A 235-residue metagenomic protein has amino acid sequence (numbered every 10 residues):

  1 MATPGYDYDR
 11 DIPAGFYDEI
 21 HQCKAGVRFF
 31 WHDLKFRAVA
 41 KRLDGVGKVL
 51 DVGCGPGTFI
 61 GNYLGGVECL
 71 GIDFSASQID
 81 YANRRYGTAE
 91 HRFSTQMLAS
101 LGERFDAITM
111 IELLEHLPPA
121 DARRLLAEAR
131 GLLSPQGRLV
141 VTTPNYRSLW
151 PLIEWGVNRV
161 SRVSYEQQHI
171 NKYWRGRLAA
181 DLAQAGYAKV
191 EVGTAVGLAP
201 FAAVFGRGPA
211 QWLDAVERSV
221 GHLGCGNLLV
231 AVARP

Functional and structural regions predicted by a protein language model:
M1-E103, A107-I111, A120-L126, A195-G197 (+2 more regions): Conserved N-terminal segment of class I S-adenosyl-L-methionine
F29, E154-N158, A180, V190-P235: A C-terminal cap/extension of S-adenosyl-L-methionine-dependent methyltransferases that defines the acceptor-substrate
T58-G61, S148-P151, A199-A202: Short catalytic/ligand-binding loop motif for oxyanion handling, primarily in non-cytosolic enzymes, centered on
C69, K189-V190: Hydrophobic anchor at the start of a short beta-strand that flanks the dinucleotide cofactor-binding loop
E115-L117: A short His-aromatic
R123-P135: A short glycine-rich, Lys/Arg-flanked "PGG" loop and its adjoining helix->strand segment in the class I
V140-V160: Conserved class I S-adenosyl-L-methionine
S161-R177: Acceptor-substrate binding/catalytic loop of class I
